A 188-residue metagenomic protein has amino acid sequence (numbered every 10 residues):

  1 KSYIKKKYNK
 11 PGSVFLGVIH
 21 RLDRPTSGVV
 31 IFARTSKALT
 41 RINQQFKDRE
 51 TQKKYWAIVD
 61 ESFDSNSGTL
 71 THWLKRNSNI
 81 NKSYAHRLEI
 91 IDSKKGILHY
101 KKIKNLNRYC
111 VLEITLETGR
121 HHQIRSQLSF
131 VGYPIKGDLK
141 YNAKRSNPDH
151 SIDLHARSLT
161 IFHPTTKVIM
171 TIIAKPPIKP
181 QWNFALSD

Functional and structural regions predicted by a protein language model:
K1-D188: RNA pseudouridine synthases
